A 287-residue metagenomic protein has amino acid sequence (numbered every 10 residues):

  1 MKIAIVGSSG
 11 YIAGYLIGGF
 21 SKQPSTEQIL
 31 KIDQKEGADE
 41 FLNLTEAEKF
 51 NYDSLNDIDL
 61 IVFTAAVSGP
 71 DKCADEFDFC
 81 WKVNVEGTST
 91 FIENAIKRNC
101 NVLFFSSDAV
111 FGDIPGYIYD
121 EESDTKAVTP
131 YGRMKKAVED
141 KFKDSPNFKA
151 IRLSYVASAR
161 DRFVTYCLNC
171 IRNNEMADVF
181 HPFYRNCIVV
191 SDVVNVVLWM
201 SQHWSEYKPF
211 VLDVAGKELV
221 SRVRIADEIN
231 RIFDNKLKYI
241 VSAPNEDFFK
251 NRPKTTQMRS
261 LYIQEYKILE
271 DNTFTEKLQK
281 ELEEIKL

Functional and structural regions predicted by a protein language model:
M1-K22: N-terminal Rossmann NAD(P)H-binding glycine-rich loop of SDR-like oxidoreductase domains
L30-F50: Adenosine-cofactor binding site in Rossmann-like domains, unifying the SAM/SAH pocket of S-adenosylmethionine-dependent
L44-V83: NAD(P)H-binding glycine-rich loop region in Rossmannoid oxidoreductase-like domains and their noncatalytic homologs
I61, D75-L103: NAD(P)-cofactor binding segment of oxidoreductase domains
K82, G87, V110-I151, S158: Catalytic helix-loop patch of NAD(P)-dependent Rossmann-fold dehydrogenases
D140-R185, V190-W199: NAD(P)-dependent short-chain dehydrogenase/reductase
V196, H203-F248, K254: Mid/C-terminal beta-alpha module of Rossmann-like enzyme folds, strongest in SDR-family dehydrogenases/epimerases
S221-D227, S242-L287: Conserved C-terminal active-site "lid" loop/helix of NAD(P)H-dependent oxidoreductases that clamps the redox cofactor
